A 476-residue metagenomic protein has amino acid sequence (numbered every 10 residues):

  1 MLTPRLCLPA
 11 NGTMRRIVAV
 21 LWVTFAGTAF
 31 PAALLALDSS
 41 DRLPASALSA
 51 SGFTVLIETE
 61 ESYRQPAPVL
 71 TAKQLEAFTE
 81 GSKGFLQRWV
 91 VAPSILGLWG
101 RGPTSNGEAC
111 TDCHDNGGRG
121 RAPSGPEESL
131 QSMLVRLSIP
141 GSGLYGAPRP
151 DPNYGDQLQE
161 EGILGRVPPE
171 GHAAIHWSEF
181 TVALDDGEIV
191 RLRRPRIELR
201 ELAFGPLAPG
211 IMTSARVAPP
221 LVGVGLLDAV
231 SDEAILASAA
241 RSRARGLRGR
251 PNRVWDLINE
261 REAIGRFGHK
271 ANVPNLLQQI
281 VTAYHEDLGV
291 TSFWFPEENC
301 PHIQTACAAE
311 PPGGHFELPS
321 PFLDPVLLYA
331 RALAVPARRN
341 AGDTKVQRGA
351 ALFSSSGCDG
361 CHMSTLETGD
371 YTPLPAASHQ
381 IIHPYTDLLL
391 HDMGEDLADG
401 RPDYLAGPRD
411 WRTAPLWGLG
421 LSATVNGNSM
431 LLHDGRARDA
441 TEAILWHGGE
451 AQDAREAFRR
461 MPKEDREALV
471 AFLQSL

Functional and structural regions predicted by a protein language model:
M1-M14: N-terminal secretory signal peptides that target proteins for export/translocation
L2, T24, E161-G162: Residue-level detector of alpha-helical transmembrane segments in integral membrane proteins
R5, V20-V23, E298, T305: Secreted/extracellular small peptides and ectodomain modules produced from precursors
R16-I17, E467: Hydrophobic alpha-helical segments, especially transmembrane helices and their immediate juxtamembrane helical caps
V18-A32: Bacterial N-terminal signal peptides
A32-L476: Periplasmic c-type cytochrome electron-transfer domains
